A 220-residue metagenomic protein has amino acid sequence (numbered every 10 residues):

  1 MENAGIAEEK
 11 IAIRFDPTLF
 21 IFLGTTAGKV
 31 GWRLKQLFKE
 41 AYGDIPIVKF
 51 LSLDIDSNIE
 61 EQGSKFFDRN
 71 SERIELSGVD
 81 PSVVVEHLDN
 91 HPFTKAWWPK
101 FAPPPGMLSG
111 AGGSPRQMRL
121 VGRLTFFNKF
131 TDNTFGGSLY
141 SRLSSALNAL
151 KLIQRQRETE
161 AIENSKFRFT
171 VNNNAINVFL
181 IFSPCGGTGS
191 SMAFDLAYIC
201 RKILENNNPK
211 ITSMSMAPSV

Functional and structural regions predicted by a protein language model:
M1-F182, S191-V220: Segments that form or flank anion-binding pockets
